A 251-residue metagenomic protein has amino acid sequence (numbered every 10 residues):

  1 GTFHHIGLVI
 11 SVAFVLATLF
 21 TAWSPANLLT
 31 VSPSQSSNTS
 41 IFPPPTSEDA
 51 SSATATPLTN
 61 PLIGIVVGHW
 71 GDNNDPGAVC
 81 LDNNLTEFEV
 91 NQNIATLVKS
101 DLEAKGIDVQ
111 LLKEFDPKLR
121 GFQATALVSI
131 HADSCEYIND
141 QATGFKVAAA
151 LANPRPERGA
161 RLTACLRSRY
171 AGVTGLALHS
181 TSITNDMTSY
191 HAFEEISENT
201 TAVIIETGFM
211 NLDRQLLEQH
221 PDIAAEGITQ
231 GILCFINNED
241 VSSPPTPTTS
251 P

Functional and structural regions predicted by a protein language model:
H5-P25: Hydrophobic membrane-insertion alpha-helices, especially the h-region of bacterial N-terminal signal peptides
L16, L28-T59, T96-E103, C234 (+1 more regions): Intrinsically disordered, low-complexity Ser/Thr/Pro-rich tracts
T39-A124, Q141-T143: Active-site histidine-acidic residue metal-binding/catalytic motifs, centered on HxH/HExxH-like signatures
L62-D82, K113-C165, M187-F209: Active-site microenvironments of hydrolase-like enzyme catalytic domains
L85-T96, N153-R161, Q215-E226: Soluble non-cytosolic domains of exported or imported proteins
T96-I107, A132, R167-G175, T229-D240: Sec-exported extracytoplasmic/periplasmic mature domains
S129-E136, A148, I183-P251: Active-site-adjacent mobile loop/cap segments within catalytic or ligand-binding domains
G159-D186: Active-site-adjacent substrate-binding region of metalloamidase/peptidase-like peptide-processing proteins
